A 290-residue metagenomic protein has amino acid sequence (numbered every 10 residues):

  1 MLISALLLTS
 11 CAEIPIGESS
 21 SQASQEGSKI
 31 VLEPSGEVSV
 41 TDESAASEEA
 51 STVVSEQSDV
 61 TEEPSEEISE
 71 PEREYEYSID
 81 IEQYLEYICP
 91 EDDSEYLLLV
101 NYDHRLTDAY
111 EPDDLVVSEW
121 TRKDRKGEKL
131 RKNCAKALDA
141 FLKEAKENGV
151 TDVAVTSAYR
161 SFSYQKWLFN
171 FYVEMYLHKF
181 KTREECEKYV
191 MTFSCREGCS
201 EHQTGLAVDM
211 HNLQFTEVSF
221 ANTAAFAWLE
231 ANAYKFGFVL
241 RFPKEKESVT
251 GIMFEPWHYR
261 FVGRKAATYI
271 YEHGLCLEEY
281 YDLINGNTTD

Functional and structural regions predicted by a protein language model:
M1-T9: Bacterial N-terminal signal peptides
C11-D290: Extracytoplasmic cell-surface/polysaccharide-interacting catalytic and binding patches
